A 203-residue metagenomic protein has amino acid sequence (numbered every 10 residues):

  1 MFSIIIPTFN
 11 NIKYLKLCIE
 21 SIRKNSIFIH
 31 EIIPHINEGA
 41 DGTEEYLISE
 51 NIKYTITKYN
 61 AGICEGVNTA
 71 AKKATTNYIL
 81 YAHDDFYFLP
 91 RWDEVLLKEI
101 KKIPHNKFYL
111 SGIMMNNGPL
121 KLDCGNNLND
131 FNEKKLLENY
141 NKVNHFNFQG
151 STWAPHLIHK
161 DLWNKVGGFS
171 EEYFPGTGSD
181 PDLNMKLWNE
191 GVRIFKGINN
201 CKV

Functional and structural regions predicted by a protein language model:
M1-S21: N-proximal low-complexity "stem/linker" segments adjacent to membrane-targeting elements
E20-I29: Short, acidic, metal-binding catalytic loop of nucleotide-sugar glycosyltransferases
F28, I36-E45: A conserved acidic beta->alpha catalytic loop
T57-A74: Glycine-rich, basic loop-to-helix element that forms the pyrophosphate-binding segment of sugar-nucleotide handling
C64, L137-K160: A recurrent flexible, glycine/aromatic-enriched loop bordering the glycosyltransferase active site that acts as
I79: Short aromatic/hydrophobic "clamp" motif used to bind/position activated sugar donors
Y109-G125: Short beta-strand-to-loop element that shapes/binds the nucleotide-sugar donor at the catalytic cleft/hinge
G150-W153, N164-V203: Donor nucleotide-sugar recognition loop
